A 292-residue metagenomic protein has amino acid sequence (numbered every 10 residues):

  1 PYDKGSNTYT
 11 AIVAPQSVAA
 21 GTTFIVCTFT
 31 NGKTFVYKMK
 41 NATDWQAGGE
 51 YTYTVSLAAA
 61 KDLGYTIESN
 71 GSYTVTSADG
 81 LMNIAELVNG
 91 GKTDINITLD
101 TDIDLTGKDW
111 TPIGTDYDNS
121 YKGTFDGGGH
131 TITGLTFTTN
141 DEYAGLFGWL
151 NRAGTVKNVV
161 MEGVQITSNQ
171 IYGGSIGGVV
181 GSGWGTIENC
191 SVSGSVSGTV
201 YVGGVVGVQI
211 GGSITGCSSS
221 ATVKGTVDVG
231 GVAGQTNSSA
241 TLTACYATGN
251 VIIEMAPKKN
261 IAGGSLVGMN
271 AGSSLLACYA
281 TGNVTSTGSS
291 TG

Functional and structural regions predicted by a protein language model:
P1-T43: Tryptophan-paired
T8-Y9, A20-F24, E50-T52, L275 (+1 more regions): Active-site lining segments that contact anionic ligands and/or coordinate catalytic metals
T10, T52-T54, M82-A85: Generic detector of well-ordered alpha-helical segments enriched in charged/polar residues, highlighting helical
K38-K61: Extracellular beta-sheet/turn segments enriched in Thr/Pro/Gly and aliphatic residues
K61-G292: Surface-exposed repetitive/solenoidal architectures
